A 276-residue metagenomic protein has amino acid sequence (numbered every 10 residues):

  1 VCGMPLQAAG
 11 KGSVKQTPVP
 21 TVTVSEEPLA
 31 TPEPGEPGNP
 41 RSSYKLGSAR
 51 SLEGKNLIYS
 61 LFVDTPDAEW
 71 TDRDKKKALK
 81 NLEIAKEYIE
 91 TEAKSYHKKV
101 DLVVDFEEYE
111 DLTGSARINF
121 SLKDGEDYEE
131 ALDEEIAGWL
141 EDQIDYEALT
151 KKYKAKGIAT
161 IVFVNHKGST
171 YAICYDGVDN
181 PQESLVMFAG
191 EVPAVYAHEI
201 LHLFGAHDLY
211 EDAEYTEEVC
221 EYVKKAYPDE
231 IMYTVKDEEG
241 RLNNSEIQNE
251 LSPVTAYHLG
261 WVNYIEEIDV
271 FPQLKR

Functional and structural regions predicted by a protein language model:
G3-S13: Short Cys/His-rich micro-motifs in 6-15 aa windows
T17-V24: Extracellular mucin-like PTS domains
V24, D67-D72, T170-Y171, E239-E246: Short, solvent-exposed loop/turn elements at domain surfaces
V24-K154: Propeptide-to-catalytic entry region of secreted or membrane-anchored zinc metalloproteases
G35-S48, E211-R276: Replace "(M1/M4/M9/M12/WLM)" with "(e.g., M1/M4/M8/M9/M12/M26/WLM)" and add "not limited to" to clarify scope
K45-E53, D67, D124-A213: Active-site-proximal segment of zinc-dependent metalloprotease catalytic domains
D74, A78-N81, A85, V192-I200 (+3 more regions): Stable alpha-helical elements in mature extracytoplasmic
A85-I89, A93, I200, F204-D208 (+1 more regions): Sec/Tat-exported extracytoplasmic proteins
